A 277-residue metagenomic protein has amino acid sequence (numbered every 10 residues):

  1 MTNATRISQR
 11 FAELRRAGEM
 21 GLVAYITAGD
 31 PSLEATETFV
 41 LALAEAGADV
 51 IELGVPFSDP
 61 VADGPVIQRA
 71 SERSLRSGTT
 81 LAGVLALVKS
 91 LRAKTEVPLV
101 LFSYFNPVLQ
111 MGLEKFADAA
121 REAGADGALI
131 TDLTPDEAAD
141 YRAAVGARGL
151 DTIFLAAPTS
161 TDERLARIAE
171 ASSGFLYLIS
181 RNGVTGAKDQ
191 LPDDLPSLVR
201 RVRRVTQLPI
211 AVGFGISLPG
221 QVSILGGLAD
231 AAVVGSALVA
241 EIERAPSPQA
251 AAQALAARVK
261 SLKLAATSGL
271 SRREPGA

Functional and structural regions predicted by a protein language model:
M1-T2, V84, R200-L208, S217-A277: Alpha/beta catalytic cores of nucleotide-metabolism and tRNA/nucleoside-modifying enzymes
M1-V23, V88-A93, T267-L270: N-terminal amphipathic alpha-helix/helix-capping segment at the start of soluble metabolic enzymes
L33-L43, S160-E170, V212, I216-A232: Catalytic cores of alpha/beta
F39, A44, V50, V55-F57 (+3 more regions): Active-site beta->alpha loop and helix N-cap motifs at the rims of alpha/beta catalytic domains
A48-S58, A123-L129, T134, L176-G186 (+2 more regions): Glycine-rich phosphate-binding active-site loops on the catalytic face of alpha/beta enzymes
G64-V100, A143-A157, D193-I210, Q253-S271: Alpha-helix-loop-beta-strand connector modules within alpha/beta enzyme cores
A70, S77, L155, L165-R204 (+1 more regions): Glycine/Thr-rich beta-alpha phosphate-binding loop at enzyme active sites
R76-T79, G124-E137, D151-S160, A166 (+2 more regions): Catalytic beta/alpha-barrel core
